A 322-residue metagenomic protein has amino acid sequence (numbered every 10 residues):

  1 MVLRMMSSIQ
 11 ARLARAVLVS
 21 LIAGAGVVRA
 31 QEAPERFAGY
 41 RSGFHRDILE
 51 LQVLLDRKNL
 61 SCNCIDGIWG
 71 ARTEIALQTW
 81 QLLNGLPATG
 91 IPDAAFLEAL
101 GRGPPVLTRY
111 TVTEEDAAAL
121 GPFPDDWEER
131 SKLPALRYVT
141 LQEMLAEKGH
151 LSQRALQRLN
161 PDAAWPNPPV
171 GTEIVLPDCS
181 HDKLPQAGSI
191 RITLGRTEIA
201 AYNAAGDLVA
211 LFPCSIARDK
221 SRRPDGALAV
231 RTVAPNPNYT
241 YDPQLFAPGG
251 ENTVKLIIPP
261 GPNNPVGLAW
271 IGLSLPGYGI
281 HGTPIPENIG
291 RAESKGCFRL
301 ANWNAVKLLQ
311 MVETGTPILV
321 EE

Functional and structural regions predicted by a protein language model:
V2-V17: Bacterial N-terminal signal peptides that target proteins for export
R15-A25: Bacterial N-terminal signal peptides
G26-A30: Sec/Tat signal peptide C-region and signal peptidase I cleavage site
R41-I75, E115-H150: Primarily a LysM-type cell-wall glycan-binding module
V53-L60, Q78-L86, L97, G101-P105 (+6 more regions): Sec-exported extracytoplasmic/periplasmic mature domains
A71-A117, L159-S189: Extracellular LysM carbohydrate-binding repeats and other cell-envelope/extracellular binding modules
S180-T283: Gly/Pro-biased beta-strand-loop elements
G250-E322: Exported/periplasmic cell-wall-interacting domains
